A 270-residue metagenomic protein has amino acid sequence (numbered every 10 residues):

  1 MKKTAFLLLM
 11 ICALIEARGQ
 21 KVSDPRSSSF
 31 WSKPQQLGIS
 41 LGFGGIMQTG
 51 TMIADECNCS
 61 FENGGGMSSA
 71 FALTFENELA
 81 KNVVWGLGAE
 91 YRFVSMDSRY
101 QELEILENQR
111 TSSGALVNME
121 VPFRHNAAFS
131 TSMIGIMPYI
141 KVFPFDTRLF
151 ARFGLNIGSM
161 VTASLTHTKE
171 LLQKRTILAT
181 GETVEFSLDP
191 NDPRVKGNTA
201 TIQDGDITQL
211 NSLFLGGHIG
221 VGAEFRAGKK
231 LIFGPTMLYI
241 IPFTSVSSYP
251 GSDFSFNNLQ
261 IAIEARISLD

Functional and structural regions predicted by a protein language model:
M1-T4, Q20: Positively charged n-region of N-terminal signal peptides that target proteins for export
T4-A13: Sec-dependent N-terminal signal peptides
Q20-N77, L210, S268: Short glycine/proline- and aromatic-enriched beta-strand/turn motifs that initiate or cap beta-hairpins
S32, E78-N82, F143-T147, R226-K230 (+1 more regions): Outer-membrane beta-barrel channels and translocator barrels
Q35-L41, W85-L87, I134-I136, L149-S159 (+3 more regions): Transmembrane beta-strands of outer-membrane beta-barrel proteins
S40-I46, E90-V94, N156-G158, L238-P242 (+1 more regions): Outer-membrane beta-barrel pore domains and translocons
M47-G66, V94-T131, M160-F214, F243-F256 (+1 more regions): Extracellular/periplasm-exposed beta-strand and loop segments of Gram-negative cell-envelope proteins, dominated by
N257-D270: Outer-membrane beta-barrel "beta-signal"
